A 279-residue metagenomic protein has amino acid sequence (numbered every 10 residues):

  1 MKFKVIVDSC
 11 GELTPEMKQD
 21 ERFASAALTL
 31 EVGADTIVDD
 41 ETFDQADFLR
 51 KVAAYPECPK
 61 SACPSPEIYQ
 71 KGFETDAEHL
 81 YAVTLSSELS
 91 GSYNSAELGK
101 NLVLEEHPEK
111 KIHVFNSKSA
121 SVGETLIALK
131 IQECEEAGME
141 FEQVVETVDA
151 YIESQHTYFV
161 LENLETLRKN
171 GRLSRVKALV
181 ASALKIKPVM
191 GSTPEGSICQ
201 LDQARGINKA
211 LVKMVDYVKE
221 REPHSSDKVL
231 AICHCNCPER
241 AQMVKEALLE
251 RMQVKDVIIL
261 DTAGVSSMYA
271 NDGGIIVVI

Functional and structural regions predicted by a protein language model:
K2-C63, I68: N-terminal glycine-rich anion-binding loop in soluble enzyme alpha/beta folds
K4, C10-A24, T29, L89-S92 (+4 more regions): Mixed-charge interfacial surface used for oligomerization/domain docking and macromolecular partner engagement
K60, A82, V114, A231-I232: Short catalytic-loop micro-motif centered on adjacent basic/acidic residues
P64-L80, T84-E106: Active-site cofactor/cluster-binding pocket
D76-A77, H107, S225, M252: A structural signal for short coil/turn segments at secondary-structure junctions
T84, K111-K118: A ubiquitous short alpha-helical element
